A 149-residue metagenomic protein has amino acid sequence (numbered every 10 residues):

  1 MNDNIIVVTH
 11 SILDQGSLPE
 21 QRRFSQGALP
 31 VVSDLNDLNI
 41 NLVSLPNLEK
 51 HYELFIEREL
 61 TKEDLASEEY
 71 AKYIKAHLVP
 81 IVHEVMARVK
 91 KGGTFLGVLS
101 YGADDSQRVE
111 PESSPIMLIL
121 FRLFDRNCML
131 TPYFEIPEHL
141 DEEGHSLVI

Functional and structural regions predicted by a protein language model:
M1-N2, G27-N41, H77-T94: Short amphipathic alpha-helices and their capping/turn segments at secondary-structure boundaries
N2-I6, D14-Q26, S33, S44-P46 (+5 more regions): Residues lining hydrophobic/aromatic ligand-binding pockets adjacent to catalytic sites
T9-I12, L45-E49, V98-D105: Short loop/turn segments at strand-loop or loop-helix junctions that form parts of catalytic or ligand-binding pockets
Q21-A66: Short, surface-exposed acidic-centric catalytic microdomains
E49-E53, E138-G144: A short acidic, often aromatic-flanked loop/helix-cap motif at beta-alpha or helix-coil junctions that lines enzyme
L65-I81: Helix-adjacent hinge/juxtasegments
P80, E84-L120: N-terminal glycine-rich phosphate/adenylate-binding segment common to multiple enzyme folds
K91-F95, C128-F134: Short secondary-structure capping/junction motifs at helix and strand boundaries
